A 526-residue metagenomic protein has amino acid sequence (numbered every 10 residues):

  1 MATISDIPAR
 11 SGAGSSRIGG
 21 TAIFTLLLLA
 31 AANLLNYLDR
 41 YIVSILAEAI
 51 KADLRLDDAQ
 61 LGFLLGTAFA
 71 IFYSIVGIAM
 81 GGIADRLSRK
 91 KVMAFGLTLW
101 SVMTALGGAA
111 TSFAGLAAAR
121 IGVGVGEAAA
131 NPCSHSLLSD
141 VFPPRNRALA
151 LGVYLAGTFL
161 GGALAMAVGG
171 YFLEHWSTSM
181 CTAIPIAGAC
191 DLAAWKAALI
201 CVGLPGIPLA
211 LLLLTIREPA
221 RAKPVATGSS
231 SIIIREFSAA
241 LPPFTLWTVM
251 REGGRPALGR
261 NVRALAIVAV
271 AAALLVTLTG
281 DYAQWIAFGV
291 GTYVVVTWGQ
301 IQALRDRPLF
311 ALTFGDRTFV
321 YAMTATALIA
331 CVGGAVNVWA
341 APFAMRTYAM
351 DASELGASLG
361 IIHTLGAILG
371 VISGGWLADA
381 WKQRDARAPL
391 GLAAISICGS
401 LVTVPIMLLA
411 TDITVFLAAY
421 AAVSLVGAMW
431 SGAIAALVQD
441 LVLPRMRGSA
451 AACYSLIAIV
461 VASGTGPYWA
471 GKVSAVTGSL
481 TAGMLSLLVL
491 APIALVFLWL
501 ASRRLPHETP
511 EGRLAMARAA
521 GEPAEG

Functional and structural regions predicted by a protein language model:
V43-S44, P256-F288, R317-A367, V371-I372 (+2 more regions): Extracytoplasmic gate region of multi-pass secondary transporters
L46-I75: Extracellular/periplasmic helix-loop-helix junction of adjacent transmembrane segments in MFS-like secondary
R55, S88, A109-G115, G126 (+2 more regions): Helix-breaking motifs and short loop linkers at transmembrane-helix boundaries and internal kinks in secondary membrane
L64-G82, H135, I361-G374: Central cavity-lining transmembrane alpha-helices of secondary-active solute carriers, predominantly the Major
I75-A114: Conserved MFS/SLC helix-loop-helix module at the cytosolic interface between two early adjacent transmembrane helices
A119-T158: Cytoplasmic helix-loop-helix junction between adjacent transmembrane helices in 12-TM secondary transporters
G203-A226, A240-L246, I267-V268, A272 (+3 more regions): C-terminal membrane-cytosol helix-exit motif in multi-pass small-molecule transporters
A386-I434: C-terminal transmembrane helical hairpin of 12-TM major facilitator-type secondary transporters
